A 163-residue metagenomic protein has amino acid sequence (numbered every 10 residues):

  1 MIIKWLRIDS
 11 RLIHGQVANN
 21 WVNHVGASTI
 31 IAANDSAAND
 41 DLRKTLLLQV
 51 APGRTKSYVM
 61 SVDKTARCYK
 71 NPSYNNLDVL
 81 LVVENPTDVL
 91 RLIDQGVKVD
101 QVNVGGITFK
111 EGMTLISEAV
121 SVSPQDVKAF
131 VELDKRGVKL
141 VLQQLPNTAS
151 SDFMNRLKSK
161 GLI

Functional and structural regions predicted by a protein language model:
M1-K56: Long, hydrophobic N-terminal alpha-helical segment
I2-L6, S28-I31, K56-Y58, D78-L81 (+2 more regions): Structural motif
D9-I13, S61, V122-S123: A general structural motif
A18-N19, V89, F130: Generic hydrophobic/aromatic pocket-lining and core-packing "Φ" positions
N34-A37, V62-K64, P86, G105-F109 (+1 more regions): Short, ordered loop/turn segments at secondary-structure junctions
A38, V50-R54, C68-N75, L157: Protein-protein interaction regions
Y58-G105: Ordered, amphipathic secondary-structure segments that act as subunit-interaction surfaces in large macromolecular
Q95, D100-I163: Glycine-rich, aromatic-bearing surface loops/beta-hairpins
